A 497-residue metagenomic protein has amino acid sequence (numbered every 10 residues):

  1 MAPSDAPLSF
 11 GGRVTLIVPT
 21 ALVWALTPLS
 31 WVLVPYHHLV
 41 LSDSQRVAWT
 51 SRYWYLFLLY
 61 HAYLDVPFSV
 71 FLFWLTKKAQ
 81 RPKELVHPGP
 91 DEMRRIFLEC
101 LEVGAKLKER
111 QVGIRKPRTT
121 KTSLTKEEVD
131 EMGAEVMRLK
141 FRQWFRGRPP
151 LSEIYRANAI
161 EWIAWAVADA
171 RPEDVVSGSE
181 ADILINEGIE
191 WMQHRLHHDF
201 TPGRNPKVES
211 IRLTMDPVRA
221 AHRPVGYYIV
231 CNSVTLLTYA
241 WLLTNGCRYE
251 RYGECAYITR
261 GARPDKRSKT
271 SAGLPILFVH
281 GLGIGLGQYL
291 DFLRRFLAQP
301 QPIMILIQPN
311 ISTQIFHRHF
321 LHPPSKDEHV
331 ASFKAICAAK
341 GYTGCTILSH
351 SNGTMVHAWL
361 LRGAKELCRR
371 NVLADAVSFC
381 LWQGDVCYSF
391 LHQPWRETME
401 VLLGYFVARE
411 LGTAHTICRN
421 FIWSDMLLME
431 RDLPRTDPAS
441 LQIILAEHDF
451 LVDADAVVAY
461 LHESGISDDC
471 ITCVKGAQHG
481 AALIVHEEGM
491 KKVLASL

Functional and structural regions predicted by a protein language model:
A2-P264, H448, V474-Q478, V485-L497: Extended, polar/charged low-complexity intrinsically disordered and coiled-coil segments in eukaryotic
Y289, L297-H317, T472: Conserved alpha/beta-hydrolase
F292, D453-E463, E487: Short alpha-helix in the alpha/beta-hydrolase fold that links the catalytic acid
Q308, V372-W382: Active-site nucleophile loop of the alpha/beta-hydrolase fold
S312-R318, C380, L451, I471-C473 (+1 more regions): Catalytic histidine-centered segment of alpha/beta-hydrolase-like enzymes
D327-C345: Conserved acidic catalytic loop of the alpha/beta-hydrolase fold
I347-A358: Gly/Ala-rich beta-loop-alpha elbow adjacent to hydrolase catalytic centers
D437, Q442-L445, D449: Short beta-strand/loop motif that positions the catalytic acidic residue of the alpha/beta-hydrolase fold
